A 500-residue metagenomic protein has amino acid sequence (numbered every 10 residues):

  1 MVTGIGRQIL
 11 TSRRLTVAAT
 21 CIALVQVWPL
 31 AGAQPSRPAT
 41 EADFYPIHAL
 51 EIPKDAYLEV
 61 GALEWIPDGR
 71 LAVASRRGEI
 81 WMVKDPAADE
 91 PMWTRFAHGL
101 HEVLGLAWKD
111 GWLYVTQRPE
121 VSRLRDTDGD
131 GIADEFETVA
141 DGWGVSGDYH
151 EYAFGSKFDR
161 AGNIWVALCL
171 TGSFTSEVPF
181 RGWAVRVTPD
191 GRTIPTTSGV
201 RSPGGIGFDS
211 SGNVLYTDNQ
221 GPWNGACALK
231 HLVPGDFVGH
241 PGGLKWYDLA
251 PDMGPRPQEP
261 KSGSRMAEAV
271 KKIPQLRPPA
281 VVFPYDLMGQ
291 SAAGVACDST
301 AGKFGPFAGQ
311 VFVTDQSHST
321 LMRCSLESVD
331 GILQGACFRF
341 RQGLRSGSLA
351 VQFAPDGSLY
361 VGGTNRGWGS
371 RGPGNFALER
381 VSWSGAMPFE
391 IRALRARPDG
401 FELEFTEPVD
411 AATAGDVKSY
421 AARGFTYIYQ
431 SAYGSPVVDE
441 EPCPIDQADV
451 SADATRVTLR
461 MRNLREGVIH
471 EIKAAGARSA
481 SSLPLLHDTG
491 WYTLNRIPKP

Functional and structural regions predicted by a protein language model:
M1-S12: N-terminal secretory signal peptides that target proteins for export/translocation
R13, V17-A18: Short, low-complexity intrinsically disordered segments enriched in A/P/G/S/L with frequent Arg, especially at protein
Q34-P388, R392-R397, A411: Beta-propeller domains with acidic blade repeats across secreted/periplasmic ectodomains and cytosolic WD/CNH propellers
D399-L403: Structural beta-strand segments of beta-rich domains
E404-Q447, I472-S479, D488-W491: Short, surface-exposed alpha-helix to beta-strand junction/turn motifs within ectodomains of secreted and cell-envelope
V450-D453: Blade-terminus and WD-like Trp-Asp/Gly-His loop motifs, strongest in beta-propeller folds
N463-G467: Surface-exposed, short loops/turns at beta-strand junctions within beta-sandwich domains
S481-P500: Extended, polar beta-sheet/loop recognition surfaces of beta-rich domains that mediate binding to diverse ligands
